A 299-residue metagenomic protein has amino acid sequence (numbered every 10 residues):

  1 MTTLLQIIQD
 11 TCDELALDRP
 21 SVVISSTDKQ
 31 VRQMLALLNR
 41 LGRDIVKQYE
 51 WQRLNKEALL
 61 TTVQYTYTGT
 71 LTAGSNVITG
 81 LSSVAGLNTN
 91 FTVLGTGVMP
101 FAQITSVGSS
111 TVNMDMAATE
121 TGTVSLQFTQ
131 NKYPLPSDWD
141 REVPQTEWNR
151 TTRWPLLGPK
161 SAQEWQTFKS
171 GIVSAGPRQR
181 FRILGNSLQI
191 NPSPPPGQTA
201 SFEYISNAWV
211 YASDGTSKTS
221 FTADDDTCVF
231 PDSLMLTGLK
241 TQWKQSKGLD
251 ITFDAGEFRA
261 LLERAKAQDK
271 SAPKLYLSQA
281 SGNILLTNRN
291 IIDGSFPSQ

Functional and structural regions predicted by a protein language model:
M1-A73, V84-T105, T111-Q299: Glycine-enriched, solvent-exposed interface loops adjoining structured elements
V77-T79: A short beta-strand segment in extracellular, disulfide-stabilized domains
